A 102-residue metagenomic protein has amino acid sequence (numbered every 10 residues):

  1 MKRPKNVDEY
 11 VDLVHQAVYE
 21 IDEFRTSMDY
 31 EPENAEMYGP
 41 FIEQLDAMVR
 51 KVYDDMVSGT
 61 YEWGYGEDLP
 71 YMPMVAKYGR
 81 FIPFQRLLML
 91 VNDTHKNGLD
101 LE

Functional and structural regions predicted by a protein language model:
M1-E36: Short terminal alpha-helical segments
R3-Y10, V14, Y38, I42-L45 (+2 more regions): Intrinsic-disorder-associated interaction segments
E9-Q16, E20-E23, Q44, M48-K51 (+2 more regions): Charged, amphipathic alpha-helical oligomerization/scaffolding segments
I21-F24, M28, M56-G59, G98: Short secondary-structure junctions and interdomain/linker hinges
D29, T60-D68: Structured alpha-helical bundle/scaffold domains in large eukaryotic membrane-trafficking regulators
A35-A47, Y65-M72: Short, charged, amphipathic alpha-helical segments
R50-W63, I82-R86: Amphipathic alpha-helical coiled-coil segments
Y65-E102: Amphipathic alpha-helical binding modules
